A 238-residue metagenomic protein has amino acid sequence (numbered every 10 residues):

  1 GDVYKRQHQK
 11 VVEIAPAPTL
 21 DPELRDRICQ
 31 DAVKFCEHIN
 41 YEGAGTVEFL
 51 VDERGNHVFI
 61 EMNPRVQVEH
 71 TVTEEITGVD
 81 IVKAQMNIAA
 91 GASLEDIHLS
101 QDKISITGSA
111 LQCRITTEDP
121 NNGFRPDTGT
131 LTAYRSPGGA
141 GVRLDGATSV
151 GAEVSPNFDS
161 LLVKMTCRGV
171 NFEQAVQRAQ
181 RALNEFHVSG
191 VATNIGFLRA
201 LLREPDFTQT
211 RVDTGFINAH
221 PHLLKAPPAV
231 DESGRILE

Functional and structural regions predicted by a protein language model:
D2-E238: ATP-dependent carboxylate activation and anion-phosphoryl transfer catalytic cores that bind Mg-ATP to form
